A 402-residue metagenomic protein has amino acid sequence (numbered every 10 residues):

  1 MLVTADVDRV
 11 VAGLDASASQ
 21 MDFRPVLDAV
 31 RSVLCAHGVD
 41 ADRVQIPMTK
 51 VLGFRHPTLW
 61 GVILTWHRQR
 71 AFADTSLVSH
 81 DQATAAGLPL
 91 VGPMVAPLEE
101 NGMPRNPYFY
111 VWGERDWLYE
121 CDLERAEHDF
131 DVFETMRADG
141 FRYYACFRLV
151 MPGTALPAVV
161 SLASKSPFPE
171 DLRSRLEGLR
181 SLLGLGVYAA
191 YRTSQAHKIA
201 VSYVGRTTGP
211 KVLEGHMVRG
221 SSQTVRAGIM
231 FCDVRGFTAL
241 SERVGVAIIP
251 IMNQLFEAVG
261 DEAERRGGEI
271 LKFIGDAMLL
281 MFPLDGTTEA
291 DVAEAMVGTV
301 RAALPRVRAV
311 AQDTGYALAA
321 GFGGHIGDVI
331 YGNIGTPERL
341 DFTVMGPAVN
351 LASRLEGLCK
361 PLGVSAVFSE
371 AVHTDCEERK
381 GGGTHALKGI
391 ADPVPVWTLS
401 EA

Functional and structural regions predicted by a protein language model:
T4, Q20-F72, R266: Helix-loop-beta substructure at the N-terminus of cytosolic sensory domains that couple signal/ligand detection
W66-R137, R142: Regulatory sensory and allosteric helical modules in signal-transduction proteins and certain transcription factors
R142-V160, D392: Short hydrophobic/glycine-rich mini-motifs in sensory/regulatory modules that couple input to downstream signaling
A155-E177: Regulatory loop-to-helix N-cap segments in sensory/regulatory domains that couple ligand/signal detection
E170-T224: Regulatory cytosolic signal-relay segments
V218-G298: Catalytic NTP-binding/metal-coordinating core of nucleotidyl cyclase/transferase enzymes
A263-E294, V307-P347, E377, G381 (+2 more regions): Catalytic core of nucleotidyl cyclases, primarily class III adenylyl/guanylyl cyclases
A352, C359-A402: Cytosolic regulatory/linker segments at or just downstream of nucleotide-handling modules in signal-transduction
